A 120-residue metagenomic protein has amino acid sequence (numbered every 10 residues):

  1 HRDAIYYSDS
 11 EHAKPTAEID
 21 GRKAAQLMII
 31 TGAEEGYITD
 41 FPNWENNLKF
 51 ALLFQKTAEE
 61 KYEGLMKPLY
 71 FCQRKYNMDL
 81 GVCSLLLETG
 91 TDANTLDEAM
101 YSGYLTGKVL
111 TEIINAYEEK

Functional and structural regions predicted by a protein language model:
H1-E35: Active-site microenvironments of hydrolase-like enzyme catalytic domains
R2-Y7, A33-Y37, R74-N77, T91-N94: Solvent-exposed loop/turn segments at secondary-structure junctions within structured extracellular/periplasmic domains
E11, E18, E34, E45 (+5 more regions): Glutamate identity and glutamate-enriched acidic tracts
D20-R22, Y62-G64, L80: A generic structural signal for short, non-catalytic loop/turn and secondary-structure boundary residues
R22, D40-A51, D92, L96-G103: Solvent-exposed, acidic/flexible segments
I29, L65-K120: Active-site-adjacent mobile loop/cap segments within catalytic or ligand-binding domains
P42-F71: Active-site-adjacent substrate-binding region of metalloamidase/peptidase-like peptide-processing proteins
